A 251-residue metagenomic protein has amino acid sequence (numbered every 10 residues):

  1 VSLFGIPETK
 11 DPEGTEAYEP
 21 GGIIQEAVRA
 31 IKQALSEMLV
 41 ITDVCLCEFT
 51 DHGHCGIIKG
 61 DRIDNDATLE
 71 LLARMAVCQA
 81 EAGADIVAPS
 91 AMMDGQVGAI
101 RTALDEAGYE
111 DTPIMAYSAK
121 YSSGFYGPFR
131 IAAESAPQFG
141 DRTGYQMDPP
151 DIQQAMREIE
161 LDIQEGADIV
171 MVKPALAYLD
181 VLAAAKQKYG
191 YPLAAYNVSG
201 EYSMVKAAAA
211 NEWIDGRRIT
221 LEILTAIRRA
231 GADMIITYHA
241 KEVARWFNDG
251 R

Functional and structural regions predicted by a protein language model:
V1-R251: Alpha/beta enzyme core
